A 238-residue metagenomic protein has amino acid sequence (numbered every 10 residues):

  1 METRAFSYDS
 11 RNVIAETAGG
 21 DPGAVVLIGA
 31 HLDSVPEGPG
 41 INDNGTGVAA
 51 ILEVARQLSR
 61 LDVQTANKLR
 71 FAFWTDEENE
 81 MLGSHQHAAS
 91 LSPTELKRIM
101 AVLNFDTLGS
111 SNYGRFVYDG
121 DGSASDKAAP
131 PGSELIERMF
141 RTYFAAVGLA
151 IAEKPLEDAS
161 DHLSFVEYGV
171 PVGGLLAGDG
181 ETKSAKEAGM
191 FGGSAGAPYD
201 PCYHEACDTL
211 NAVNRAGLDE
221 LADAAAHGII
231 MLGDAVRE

Functional and structural regions predicted by a protein language model:
M1-E2, L149-E157, A235-E238: Surface-exposed patches in mature extracellular/periplasmic domains of secreted proteins
M1-I41, E53-A66: Soluble metallo-hydrolase cores and metallopeptidase-like ectodomains found primarily in the secretory/periplasmic
G23, P36, W74-S184, G193 (+1 more regions): Metal-dependent peptidase/peptidase-like ectodomains
I41-A49, V63, E78-L82, P130-E134 (+3 more regions): Soluble non-cytosolic domains of exported or imported proteins
L52-R60, T142, H227-M231: Short glycine/serine- and small hydrophobic-enriched flexible loop segments
V63-N67, E95-R98: Short helix-terminating capping/connector loops at secondary-structure junctions
T182-E238: His/Asp/Glu-rich mid-to-C-terminal helical/loop segments that flank catalytic regions of hydrolases
